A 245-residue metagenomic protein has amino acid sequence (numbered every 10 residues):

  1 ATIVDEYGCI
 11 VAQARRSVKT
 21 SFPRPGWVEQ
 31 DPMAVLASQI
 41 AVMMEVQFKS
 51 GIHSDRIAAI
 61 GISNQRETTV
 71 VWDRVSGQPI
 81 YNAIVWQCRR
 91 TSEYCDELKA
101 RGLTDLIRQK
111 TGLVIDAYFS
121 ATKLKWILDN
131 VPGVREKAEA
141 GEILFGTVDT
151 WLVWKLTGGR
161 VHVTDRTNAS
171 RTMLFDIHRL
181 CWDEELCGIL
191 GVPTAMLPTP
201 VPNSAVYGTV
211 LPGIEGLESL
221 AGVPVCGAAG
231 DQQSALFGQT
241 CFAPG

Functional and structural regions predicted by a protein language model:
A1-Y81, Q109, T199, E215-P224: N-terminal glycine/serine-rich phosphate-binding loop of ATP-dependent small-molecule kinases, especially carbohydrate
Q39-A58, V131-A138, K155, E184-T194: Phosphate/pyrophosphate-binding loops at sites that engage ATP/ADP/AMP, CoA/4′-phosphopantetheine, polyphosphate
F48-W86, T111-S120, V153-D176, V201 (+2 more regions): Short beta-strand-loop/turn "lid" adjacent to the catalytic site in phosphate-handling enzymes
I52-R56, I62, D105-I115, V134-G146 (+1 more regions): A short alpha-helix-loop-beta-strand transition element characteristic of N-terminal alpha/beta dinucleotide-binding
P79-I80, G112-R166, G216-G245: Phosphate-binding/catalytic loop of phosphoryl-transfer enzymes
Q87-N130, F175-I189: Glycine-rich phosphate-binding loop plus the immediately following alpha-helix
T167-G245: ATP-dependent carbohydrate kinase catalytic cores
